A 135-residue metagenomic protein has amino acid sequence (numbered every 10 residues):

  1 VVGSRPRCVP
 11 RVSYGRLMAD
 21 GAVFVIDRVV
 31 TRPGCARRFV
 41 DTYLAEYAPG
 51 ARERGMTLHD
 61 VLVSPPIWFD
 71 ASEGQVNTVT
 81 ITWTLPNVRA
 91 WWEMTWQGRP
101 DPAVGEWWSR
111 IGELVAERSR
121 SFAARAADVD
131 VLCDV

Functional and structural regions predicted by a protein language model:
V1-L17: Short, Lys/Arg-enriched N-terminal segments with co-localized hydrophobic residues within the first ~10-30 amino acids
G15-D20, R52, A71-E73: Short glycine/proline-enriched loop/turn "hinge" motifs that connect secondary-structure elements and lie
G15-V23, W96, G112-V135: Intrinsic disorder/low-complexity detector
A19-V40: Surface-exposed interaction/gating patches
G21-V23, N77-T80: Short, surface-exposed beta-edge/turn micro-motifs
D27, I81-T82: Hydrophobic core segments of beta-strands in well-ordered, beta-rich domains
T42-H59, G74-V76, T82-A124: An amphipathic, aromatic/His-enriched active-site/gating alpha helix that lines ligand/cofactor pockets
V63-Q75: A cross-kingdom feature marking solvent-exposed beta-strand/loop segments within repeated, beta-rich binding/scaffold
